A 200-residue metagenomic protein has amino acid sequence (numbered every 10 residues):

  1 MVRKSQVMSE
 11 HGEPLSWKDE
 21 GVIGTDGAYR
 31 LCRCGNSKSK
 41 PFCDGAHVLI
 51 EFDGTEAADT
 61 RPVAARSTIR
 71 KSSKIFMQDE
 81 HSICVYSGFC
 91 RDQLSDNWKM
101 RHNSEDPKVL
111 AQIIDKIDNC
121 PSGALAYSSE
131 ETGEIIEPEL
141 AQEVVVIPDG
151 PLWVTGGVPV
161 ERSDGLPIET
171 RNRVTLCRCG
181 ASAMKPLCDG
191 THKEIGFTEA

Functional and structural regions predicted by a protein language model:
V2, S9-L15, Q142-D149, V158 (+2 more regions): Intrinsic, low-complexity N-terminal interaction/targeting segments
R3-K4, W17, E51-Q78, S128-L152 (+1 more regions): Intrinsic disorder/low-complexity detector
W17-R33, A65-Y86, D96-D118, E130-I136 (+1 more regions): Ferredoxin-like iron-sulfur electron-transfer modules
V22-D26, G35-N36, G45-V48, T55: Hydrophobic, helix-prone linear segments
Y29-C32, P41-C43, L125, L152-V154 (+2 more regions): Short, structured motif recognition centered on aromatic/hydrophobic residues
G35-S37, G180-S182: Short gly/acidic/polar-rich coil/turn motifs that serve as flexible hinges in modular proteins
K40-E51, V85-N103, I117-E131, K185-I195: Iron-sulfur cluster-binding cysteine motifs and their immediate structural context in ferredoxin-like electron-transfer
A181, F197-A200: Terminal recognition/anchoring or ligand-binding modules at protein termini
